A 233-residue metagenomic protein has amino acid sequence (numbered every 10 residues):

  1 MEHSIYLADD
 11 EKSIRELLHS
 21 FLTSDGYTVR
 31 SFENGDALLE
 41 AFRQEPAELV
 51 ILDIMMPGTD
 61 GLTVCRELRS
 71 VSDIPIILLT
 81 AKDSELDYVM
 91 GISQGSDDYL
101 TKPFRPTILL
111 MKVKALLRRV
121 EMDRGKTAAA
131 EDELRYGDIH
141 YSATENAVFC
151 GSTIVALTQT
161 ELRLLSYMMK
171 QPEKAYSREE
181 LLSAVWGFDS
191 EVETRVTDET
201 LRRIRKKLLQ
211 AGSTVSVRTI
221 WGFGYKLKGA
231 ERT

Functional and structural regions predicted by a protein language model:
E2, P46-E48, V71-P75, E191: His-Asp phosphorelay/catalytic-motif detector in bacterial-type signaling
S4, A115-A175, E179, K228: Short, Lys/Arg-enriched segments at the junction into DNA-binding effector domains of transcriptional regulators
E11-R30: Two-component/phosphorelay signaling modules centered on CheY-like receiver
S31-L49: Acidic, metal-coordinating helix/loop segments flanking the phosphotransfer/catalytic sites of two-component signaling
E33-N34, D60-T63, D87: Acidic catalytic/metal-coordinating carboxylates
I54-M55, K82: The short loop immediately C-terminal to the conserved phospho-acceptor aspartate in CheY-like receiver
R66, S70, P75-R135: Basic, amphipathic DNA-recognition helix from helix-turn-helix-like DNA-binding domains
A147-V215, W221-F223: Positively charged, aromatic-enriched patches within helix-turn-helix-type DNA-binding elements, predominantly
